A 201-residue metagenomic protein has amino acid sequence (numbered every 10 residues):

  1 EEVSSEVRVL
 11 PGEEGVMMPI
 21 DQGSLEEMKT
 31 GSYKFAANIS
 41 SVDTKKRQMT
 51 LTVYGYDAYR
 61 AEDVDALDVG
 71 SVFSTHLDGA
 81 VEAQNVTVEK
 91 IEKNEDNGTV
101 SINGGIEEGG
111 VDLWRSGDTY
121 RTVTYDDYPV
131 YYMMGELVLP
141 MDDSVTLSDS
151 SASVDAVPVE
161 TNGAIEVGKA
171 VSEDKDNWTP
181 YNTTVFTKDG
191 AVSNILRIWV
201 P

Functional and structural regions predicted by a protein language model:
E1-P201: Solvent-exposed hydroxyl-ligand-binding patches built from regularly spaced Ser/Thr and small hydrophobics
